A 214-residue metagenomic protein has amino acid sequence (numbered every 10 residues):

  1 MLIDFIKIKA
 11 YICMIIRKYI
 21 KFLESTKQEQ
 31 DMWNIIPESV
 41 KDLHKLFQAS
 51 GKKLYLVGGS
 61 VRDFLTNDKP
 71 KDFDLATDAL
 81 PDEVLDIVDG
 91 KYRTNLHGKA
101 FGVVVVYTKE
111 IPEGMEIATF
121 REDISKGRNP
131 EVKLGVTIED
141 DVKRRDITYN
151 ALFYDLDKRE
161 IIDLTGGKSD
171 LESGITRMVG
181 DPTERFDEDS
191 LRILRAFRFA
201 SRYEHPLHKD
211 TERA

Functional and structural regions predicted by a protein language model:
L2-I6: Extreme N-terminal basic, low-complexity initiation segments that serve as generic localization/processing leaders
K7-Y11, K21: Short, positively charged and aromatic/hydrophobic N-terminal segments
I15-A214: Catalytic cores of the polymerase beta-like nucleotidyltransferase superfamily and closely associated nucleotide
